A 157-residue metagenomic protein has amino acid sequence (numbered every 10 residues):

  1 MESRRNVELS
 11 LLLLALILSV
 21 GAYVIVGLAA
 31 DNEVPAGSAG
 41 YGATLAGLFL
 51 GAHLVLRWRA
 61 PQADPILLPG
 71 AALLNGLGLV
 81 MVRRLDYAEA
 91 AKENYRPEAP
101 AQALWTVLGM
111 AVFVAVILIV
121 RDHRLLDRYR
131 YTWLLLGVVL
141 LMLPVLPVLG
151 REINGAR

Functional and structural regions predicted by a protein language model:
M1-R157: Membrane-helix boundary/helix-loop-helix interface segments in multi-pass membrane proteins
